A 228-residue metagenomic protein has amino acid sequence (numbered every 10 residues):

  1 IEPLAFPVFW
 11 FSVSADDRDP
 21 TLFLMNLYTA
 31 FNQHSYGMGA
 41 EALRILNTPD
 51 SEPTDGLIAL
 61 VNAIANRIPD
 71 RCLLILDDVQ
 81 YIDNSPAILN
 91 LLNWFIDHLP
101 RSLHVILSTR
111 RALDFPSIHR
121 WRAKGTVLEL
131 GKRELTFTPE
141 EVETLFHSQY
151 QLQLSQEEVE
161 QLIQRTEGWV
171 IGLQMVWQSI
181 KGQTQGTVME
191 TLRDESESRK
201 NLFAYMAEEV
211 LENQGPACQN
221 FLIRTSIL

Functional and structural regions predicted by a protein language model:
I1-R71, Y81-D83: Conserved phosphate-binding/catalytic loops and adjacent sensor/switch elements of nucleotide-binding enzymes, spanning
F9-S12, I75-D78, I106-T109, Q174-W177 (+1 more regions): Short beta-strand segments
S14-D17, V79-I82, R111-D114, L135-T136 (+2 more regions): Short, solvent-exposed loop/turn segments at secondary-structure junctions
L24, Y28, N32, V61 (+5 more regions): Short, amphipathic alpha-helical segments that act as regulatory/interfacial helices in nucleotide-processing proteins
E41-P49, V159-E160, M189-R193: Short linear capping/connector segments at secondary-structure termini
T54-S108: Conserved Walker B catalytic segment
P86-R165, I171-S179, G186-T187, N201-M206: Alpha-helical sensor/transducer elements of the RecA-like P-loop NTPase core
T166, W177-S179, M189-L228: Winged-helix-like regulatory helical subdomains adjacent to P-loop NTPase cores
